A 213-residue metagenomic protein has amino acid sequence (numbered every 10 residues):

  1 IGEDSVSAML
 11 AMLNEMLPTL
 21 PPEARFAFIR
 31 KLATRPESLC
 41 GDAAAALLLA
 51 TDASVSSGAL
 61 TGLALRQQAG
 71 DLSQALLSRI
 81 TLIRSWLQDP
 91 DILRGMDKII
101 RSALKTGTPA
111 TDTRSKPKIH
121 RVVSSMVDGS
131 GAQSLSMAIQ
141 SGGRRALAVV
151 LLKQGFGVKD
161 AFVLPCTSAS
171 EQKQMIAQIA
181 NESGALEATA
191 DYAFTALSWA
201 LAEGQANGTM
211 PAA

Functional and structural regions predicted by a protein language model:
I1-A46, A53-S73, L77, T81-A213: Non-catalytic terminal/accessory regions
